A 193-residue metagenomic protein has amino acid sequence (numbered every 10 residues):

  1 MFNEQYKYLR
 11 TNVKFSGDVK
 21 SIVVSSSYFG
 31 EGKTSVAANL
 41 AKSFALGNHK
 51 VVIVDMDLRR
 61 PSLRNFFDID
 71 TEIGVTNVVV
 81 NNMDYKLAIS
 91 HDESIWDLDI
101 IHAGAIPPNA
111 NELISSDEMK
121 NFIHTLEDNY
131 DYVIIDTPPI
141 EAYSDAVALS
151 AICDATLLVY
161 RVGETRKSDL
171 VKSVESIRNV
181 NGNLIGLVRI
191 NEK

Functional and structural regions predicted by a protein language model:
M1-E31, S35-A38, A45-K50, M56 (+2 more regions): Short boundary/hinge segments that flank catalytic cores
M1-N3, K7, T11-D18, S26-E31 (+1 more regions): P-loop/Walker-type NTP enzyme "switch/lid" segment
V23, D99, D136: Conserved beta-strand segments that form the floor/walls of ligand-binding pockets within enzyme and binding domains
S25-S26, L46, P107-P108, L158-V159: A short, structure-level motif marking secondary-structure boundaries and short turns
A37-L40, N111: Short amphipathic alpha-helix
S43-G47, A151-I152: Alpha-helix C-terminal capping segments
H49-V51, Y132-V133: A generic structural motif
N111-K193: Conserved catalytic-core segment of NTP-binding enzymes
